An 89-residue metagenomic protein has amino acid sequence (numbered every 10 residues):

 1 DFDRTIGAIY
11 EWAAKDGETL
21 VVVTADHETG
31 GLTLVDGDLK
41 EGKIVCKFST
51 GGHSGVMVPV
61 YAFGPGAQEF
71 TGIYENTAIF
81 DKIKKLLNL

Functional and structural regions predicted by a protein language model:
D1-L89: Feature captures the catalytic ectodomains and active-site-proximal regions of enzymes that hydrolyze or transfer
